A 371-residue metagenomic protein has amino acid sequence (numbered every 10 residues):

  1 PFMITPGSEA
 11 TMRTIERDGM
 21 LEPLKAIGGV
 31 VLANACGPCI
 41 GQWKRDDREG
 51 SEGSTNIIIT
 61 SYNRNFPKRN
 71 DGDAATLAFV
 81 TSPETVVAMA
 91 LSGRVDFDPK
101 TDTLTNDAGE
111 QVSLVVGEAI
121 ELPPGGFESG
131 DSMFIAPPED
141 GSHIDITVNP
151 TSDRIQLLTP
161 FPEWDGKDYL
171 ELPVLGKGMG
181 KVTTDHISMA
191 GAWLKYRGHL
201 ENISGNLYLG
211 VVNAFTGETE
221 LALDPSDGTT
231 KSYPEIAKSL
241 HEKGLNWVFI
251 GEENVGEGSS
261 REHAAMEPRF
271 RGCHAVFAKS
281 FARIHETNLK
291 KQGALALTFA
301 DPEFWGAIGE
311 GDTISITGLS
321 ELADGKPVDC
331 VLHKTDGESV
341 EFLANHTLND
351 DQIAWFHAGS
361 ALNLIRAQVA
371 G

Functional and structural regions predicted by a protein language model:
P1, M20-L21, A26-G29, E52-I57 (+12 more regions): Short coil/turn connectors at secondary-structure junctions
P1-I15, G19, E139-F277: Non-catalytic terminal/interface segments that mediate subunit docking, oligomerization, and allosteric communication
P1-W43, S259, A265, A278-L297 (+2 more regions): Extended C-terminal subregions enriched in glycine
M3-G7, I27, L32-N34, I59-Y62 (+16 more regions): Generic beta-strand/beta-sheet core signal
E9-R13, P38-D46, N65-R69, V95-D98 (+7 more regions): Flexible loop/turn segments at secondary-structure boundaries
V30-S132, K290, L322-A323: Mobile "lid/hinge" segments at catalytic clefts and subdomain interfaces of large enzymes
L104-E121, E286-W355, L362-I365, A370: Acidic, glycine-rich flexible loop/linker segments
